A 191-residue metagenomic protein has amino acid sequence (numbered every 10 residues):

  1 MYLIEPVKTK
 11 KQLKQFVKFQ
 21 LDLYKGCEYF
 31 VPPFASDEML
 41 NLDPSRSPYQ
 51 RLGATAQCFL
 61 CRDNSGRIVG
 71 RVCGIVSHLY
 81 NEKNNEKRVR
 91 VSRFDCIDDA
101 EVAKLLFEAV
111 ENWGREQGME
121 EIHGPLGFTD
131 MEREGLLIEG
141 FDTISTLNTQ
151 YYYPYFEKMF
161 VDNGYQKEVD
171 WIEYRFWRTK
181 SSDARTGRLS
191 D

Functional and structural regions predicted by a protein language model:
M1-R46, L189-D191: Short amphipathic alpha-helix that is part of the acyltransferase structural core
F19-Q20, L52-A56, R71: Membrane-embedded alpha-helical bundles of multi-pass transporters/translocases, especially carrier/permease families
F34-M39, V72, H78-R90: A short glycine/small-residue-enriched secondary-structure motif
P44-L60, N64: A short helix-loop-beta-strand connector motif used in the catalytic cores of GNAT acetyltransferases and, in some
A56, R88, V169-E173: Extracellular structured ligand-interaction cores
C58-L60, R67-S77: Conserved beta-strand in the GNAT
N81-Q166: Acyl-donor binding region in acyl/amide transferases
Q150-D191: Acyltransferase donor/substrate-recognition loop-hinge adjacent to the catalytic core
